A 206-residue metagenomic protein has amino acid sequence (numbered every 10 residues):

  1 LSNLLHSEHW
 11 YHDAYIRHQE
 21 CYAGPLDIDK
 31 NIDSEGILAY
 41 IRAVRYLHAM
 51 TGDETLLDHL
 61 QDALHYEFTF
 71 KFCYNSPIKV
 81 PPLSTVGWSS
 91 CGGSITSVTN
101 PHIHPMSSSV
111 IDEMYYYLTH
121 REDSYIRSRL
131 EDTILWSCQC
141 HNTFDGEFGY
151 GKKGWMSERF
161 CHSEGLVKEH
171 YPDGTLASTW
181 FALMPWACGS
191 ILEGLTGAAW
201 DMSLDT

Functional and structural regions predicted by a protein language model:
L1-T206: Glycan-recognition and catalytic cores of secretory/periplasmic carbohydrate-active enzymes
